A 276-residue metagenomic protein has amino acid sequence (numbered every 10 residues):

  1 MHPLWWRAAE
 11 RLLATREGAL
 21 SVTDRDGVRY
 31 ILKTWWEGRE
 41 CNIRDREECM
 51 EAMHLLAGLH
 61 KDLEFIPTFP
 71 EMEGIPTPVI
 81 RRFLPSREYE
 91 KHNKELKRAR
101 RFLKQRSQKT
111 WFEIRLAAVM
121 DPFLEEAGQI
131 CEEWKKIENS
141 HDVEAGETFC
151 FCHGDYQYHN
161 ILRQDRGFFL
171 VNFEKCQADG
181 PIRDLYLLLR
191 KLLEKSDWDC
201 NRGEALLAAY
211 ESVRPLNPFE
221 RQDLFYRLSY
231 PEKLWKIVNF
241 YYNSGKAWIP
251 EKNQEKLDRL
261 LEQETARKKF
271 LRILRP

Functional and structural regions predicted by a protein language model:
M1-T77: ATP-binding pocket architecture of kinase catalytic cores
L12, E132-P181: Active-site acidic catalytic loop and adjacent metal/ATP-binding pocket of ATP-dependent phosphoryl transfer enzymes
V28-I43, F65, K97-R106, L188 (+1 more regions): A glycine-centered beta->alpha junction motif in the catalytic cores of kinase/phosphotransferase enzymes
R39-C41, P70-F151: ATP-dependent phospho-/nucleotidyl transfer catalytic cores
C49-A52, L116, M120-F123, G203: Hydrophobic packing residues in well-ordered alpha-helices of helical domains and bundles
I182-P215, L228-W248: Active-site activation/catalytic loop segments of kinase-like enzymes and analogous catalytic loops in related
W235-P276: ATP/Mg2+ or Mg2+-diphosphate-binding catalytic cores that bind nucleotide phosphates or diphosphates via glycine-rich
